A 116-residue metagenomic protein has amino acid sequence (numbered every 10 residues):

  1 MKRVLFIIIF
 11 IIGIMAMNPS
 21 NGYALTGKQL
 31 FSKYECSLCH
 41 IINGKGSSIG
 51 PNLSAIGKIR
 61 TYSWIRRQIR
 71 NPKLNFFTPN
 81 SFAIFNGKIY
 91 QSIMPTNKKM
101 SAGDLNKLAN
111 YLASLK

Functional and structural regions predicted by a protein language model:
M1-V4: Positively charged n-region of N-terminal signal peptides that target proteins for export
F6, A102-L105: Short functional linear motifs
F6-I14: Hydrophobic helical h-region of N-terminal Sec-dependent signal peptides in bacterial secretory/periplasmic proteins
I14-S32, T61: Electrostatic cytochrome c docking/interface patches
L25-S37, G46, S54, A102: Sequence context surrounding c-type heme c attachment/ligation sites in exported
K33-I42, I65, L108-L112: The canonical Cys-X-X-Cys-His
I41-F77, F82-F85, Y90-K99: Gly/Gly-Pro-rich "capping" loops immediately C-terminal to redox-active cysteine motifs in periplasmic/lumenal
K45-G46, S114-K116: Inter-heme linker and motif-flanking segments adjacent to c-type heme-binding CXXCH motifs in c-type cytochromes
